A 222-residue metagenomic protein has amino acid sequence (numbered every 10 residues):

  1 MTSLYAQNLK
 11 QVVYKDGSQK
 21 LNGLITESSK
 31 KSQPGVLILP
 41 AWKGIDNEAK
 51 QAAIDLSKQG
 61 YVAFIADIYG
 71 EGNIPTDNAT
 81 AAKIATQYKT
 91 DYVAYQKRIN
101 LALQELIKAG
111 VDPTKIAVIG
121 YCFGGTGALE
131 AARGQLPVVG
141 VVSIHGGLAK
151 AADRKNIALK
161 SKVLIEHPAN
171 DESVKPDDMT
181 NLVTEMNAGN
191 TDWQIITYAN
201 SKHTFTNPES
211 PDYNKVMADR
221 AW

Functional and structural regions predicted by a protein language model:
M1-N8: Bacterial Sec-dependent N-terminal signal peptides
Q11-A109, N207-E209: Serine-hydrolase catalytic machinery in alpha/beta-hydrolase-like enzymes
A52, K175-E185: Short alpha-helix in the alpha/beta-hydrolase fold that links the catalytic acid
I68-G72, G147, S201: Short beta-to-alpha linker loops that shape the active-site pocket of alpha/beta-hydrolase fold enzymes
N100-L159: Primarily recognizes the serine-hydrolase "nucleophile elbow" in alpha/beta-hydrolase and SGNH/GDSL folds
A158-V163, G189-D192: Short, proline-enriched alpha-helix->beta-strand connector loops that line the catalytic pocket of alpha/beta-hydrolase
I165-H167, D171: Short beta-strand/loop motif that positions the catalytic acidic residue of the alpha/beta-hydrolase fold
N187-W222: C-terminal catalytic histidine-bearing segment of alpha/beta-hydrolase fold enzymes
